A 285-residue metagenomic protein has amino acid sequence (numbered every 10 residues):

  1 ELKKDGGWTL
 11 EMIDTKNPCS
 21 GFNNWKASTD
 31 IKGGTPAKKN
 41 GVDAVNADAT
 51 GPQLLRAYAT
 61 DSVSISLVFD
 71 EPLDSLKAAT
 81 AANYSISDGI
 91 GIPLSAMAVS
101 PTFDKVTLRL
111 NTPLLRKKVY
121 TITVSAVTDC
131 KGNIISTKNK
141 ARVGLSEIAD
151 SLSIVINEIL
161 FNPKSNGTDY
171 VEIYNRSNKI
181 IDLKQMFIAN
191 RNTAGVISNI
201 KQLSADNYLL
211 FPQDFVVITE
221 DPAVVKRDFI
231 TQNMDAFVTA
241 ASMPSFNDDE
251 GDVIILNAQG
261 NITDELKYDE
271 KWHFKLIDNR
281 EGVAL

Functional and structural regions predicted by a protein language model:
E1-N23, S28-I31, D43-A284: Activation on beta-sandwich/Ig-like modules and their edge loops
G33-P36: Structural motif of enzymes handling amino- and sulfur-group chemistry
K39-G41: Non-catalytic, glycine-rich low-complexity segments
